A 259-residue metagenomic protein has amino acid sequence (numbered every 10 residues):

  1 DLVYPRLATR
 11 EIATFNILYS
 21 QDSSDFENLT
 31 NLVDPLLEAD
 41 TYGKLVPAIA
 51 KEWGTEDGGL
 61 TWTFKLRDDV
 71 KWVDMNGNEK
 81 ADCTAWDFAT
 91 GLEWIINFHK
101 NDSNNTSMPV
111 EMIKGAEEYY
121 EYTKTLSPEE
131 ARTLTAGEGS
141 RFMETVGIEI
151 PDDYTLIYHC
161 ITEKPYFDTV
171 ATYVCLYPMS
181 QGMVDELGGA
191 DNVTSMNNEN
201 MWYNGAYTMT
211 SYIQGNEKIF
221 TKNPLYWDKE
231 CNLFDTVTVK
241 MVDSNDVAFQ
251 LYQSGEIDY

Functional and structural regions predicted by a protein language model:
D1-E11, T61-F64, F88-G91, L156-I157 (+3 more regions): Short, well-ordered beta-strand elements
L7-D57, W202-Y203: N-terminal lobe/hinge region of extracytoplasmic solute-binding protein
D34, D68-E79, E144-V146, V237-T238: Second-shell loop/turn segments in exported
L37, T41, D68-K71, E93-N101 (+6 more regions): Sec-exported extracytoplasmic/periplasmic mature domains
T41, E129-A136, R141-T145, D152-Y154 (+2 more regions): Gly/Pro-rich hinge or "lid" segments in bacterial periplasmic/extracellular proteins
E52-G115, I157, A248-Q253: Aromatic- and charge-enriched surface segment that lines or borders ligand/interaction sites
D57-G58, I150-D152: Residue-level recognition of beta-strand termini and adjacent short loop/turns
V239-Q250: Short helix-initiation/N-cap motifs at beta->coil->alpha
